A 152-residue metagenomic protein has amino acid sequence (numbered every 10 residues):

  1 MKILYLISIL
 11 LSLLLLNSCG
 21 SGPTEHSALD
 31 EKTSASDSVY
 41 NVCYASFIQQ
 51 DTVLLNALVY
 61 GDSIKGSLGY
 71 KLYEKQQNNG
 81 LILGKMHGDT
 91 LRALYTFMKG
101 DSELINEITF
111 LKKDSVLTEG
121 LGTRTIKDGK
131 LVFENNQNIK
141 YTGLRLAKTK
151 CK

Functional and structural regions predicted by a protein language model:
M1-L6: Positively charged n-region of N-terminal signal peptides that target proteins for export
L15-S18: C-terminal motif of bacterial Sec signal peptides marking the signal peptidase cleavage site
G20, V42-Y44, K150-K152: Sequence contexts marking disulfide-bonded cysteines in secreted/extracellular proteins
G20-T33: Bacterial Sec signal peptide processing site at the extreme N-terminus
D30-D51: Tryptophan-anchored aromatic micro-motifs
I48, S63-S67, R92-K152: Beta-sheet ligand-binding and adhesion/scaffold domains
Q50-L54, Q76-L81, S102-E107: Short, surface-exposed coil-to-beta transition loops
L58-K85: N-terminal glycine/threonine-rich, aromatic-flanked beta-hairpin/loop signature
